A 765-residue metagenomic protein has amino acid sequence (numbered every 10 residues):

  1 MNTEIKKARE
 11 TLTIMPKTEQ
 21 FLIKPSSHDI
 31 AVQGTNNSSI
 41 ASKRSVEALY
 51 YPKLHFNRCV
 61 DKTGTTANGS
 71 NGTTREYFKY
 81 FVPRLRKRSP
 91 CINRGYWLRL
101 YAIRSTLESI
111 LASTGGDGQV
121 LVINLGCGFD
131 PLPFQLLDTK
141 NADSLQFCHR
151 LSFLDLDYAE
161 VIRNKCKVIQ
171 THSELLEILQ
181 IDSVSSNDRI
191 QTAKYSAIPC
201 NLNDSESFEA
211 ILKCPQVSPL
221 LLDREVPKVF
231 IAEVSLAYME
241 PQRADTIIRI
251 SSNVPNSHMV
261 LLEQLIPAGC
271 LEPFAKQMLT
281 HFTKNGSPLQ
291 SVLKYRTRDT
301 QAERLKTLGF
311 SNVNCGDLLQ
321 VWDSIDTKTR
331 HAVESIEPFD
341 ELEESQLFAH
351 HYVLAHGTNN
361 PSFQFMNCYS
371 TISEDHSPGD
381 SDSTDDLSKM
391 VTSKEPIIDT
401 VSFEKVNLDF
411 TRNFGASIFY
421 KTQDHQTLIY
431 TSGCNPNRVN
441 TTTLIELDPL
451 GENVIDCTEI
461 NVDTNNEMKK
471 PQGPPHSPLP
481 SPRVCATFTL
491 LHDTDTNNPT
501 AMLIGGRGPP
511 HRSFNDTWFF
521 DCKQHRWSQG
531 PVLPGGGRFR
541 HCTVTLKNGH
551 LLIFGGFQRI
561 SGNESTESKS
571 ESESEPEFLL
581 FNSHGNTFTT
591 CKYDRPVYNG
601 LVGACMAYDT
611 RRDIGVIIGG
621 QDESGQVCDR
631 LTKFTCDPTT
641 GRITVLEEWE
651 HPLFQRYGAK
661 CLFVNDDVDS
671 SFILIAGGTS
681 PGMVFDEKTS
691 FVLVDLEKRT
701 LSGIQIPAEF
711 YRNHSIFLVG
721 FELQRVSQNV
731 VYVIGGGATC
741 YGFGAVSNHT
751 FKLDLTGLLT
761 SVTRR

Functional and structural regions predicted by a protein language model:
M1-A41, V46-A48, T63-N71, I178-S186 (+4 more regions): Eukaryotic N-terminal low-complexity, Ser/Thr- and Lys/Arg-rich leader segments that predominantly function as
N2-I198, E206-E209, K213-L220, R224-E225: Rossmann-like AdoMet
Q119-I123, S152, P227-V229, T427 (+3 more regions): Structural motif
S207-I211, Y238-P255: A short, conserved alpha-helix within the catalytic core of class I
P227-Q242: A short SAM/SAH-binding and catalytic strip from SAM-dependent methyltransferases
N253-A268: Conserved beta-strand signature within the Rossmann-like core of class I S-adenosyl-L-methionine
P273-S402: Rossmann-like AdoMet/SAM-dependent catalytic core
D375-R765: Kelch-like beta-propeller repeat domains
